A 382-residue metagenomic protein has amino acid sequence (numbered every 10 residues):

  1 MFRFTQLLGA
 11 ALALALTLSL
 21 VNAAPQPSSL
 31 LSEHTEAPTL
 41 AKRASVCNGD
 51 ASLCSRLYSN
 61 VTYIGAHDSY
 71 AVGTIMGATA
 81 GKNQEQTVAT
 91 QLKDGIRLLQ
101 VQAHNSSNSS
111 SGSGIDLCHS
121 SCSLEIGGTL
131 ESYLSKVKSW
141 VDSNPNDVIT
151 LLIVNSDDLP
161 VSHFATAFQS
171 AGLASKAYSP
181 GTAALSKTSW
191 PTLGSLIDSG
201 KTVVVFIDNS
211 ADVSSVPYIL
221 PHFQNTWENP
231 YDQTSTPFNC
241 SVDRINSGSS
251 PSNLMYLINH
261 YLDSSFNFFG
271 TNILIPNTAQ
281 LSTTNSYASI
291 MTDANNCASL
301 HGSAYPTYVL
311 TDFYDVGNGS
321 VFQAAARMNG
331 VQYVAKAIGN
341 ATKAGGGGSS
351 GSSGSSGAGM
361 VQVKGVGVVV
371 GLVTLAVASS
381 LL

Functional and structural regions predicted by a protein language model:
M1-L12, N22, G365-V366: Classical eukaryotic N-terminal signal peptides for Sec-dependent ER targeting/secretion, especially the positively
F2-F4, A378-L382: A positional/structural detector of protein chain ends, strongest at the extreme C-terminus and weakly at the extreme
L16-N22, L382: C-terminal segment of classical bacterial N-terminal signal peptides
N22-G351, Q362-S379: Catalytic cores of phosphodiester-bond hydrolases, prominently lipid phosphodiesterases
S352-S356: Peripheral, solvent-exposed domain-edge segments that often transition into intrinsically disordered/low-complexity
